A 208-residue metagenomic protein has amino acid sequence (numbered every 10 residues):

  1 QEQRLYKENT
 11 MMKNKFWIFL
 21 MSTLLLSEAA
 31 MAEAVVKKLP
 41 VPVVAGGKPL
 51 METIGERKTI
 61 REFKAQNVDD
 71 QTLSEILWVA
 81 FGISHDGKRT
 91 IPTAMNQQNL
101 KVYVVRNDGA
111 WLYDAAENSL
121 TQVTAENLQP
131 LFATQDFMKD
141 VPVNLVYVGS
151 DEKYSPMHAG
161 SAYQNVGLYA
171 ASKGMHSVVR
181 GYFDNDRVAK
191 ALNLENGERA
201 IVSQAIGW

Functional and structural regions predicted by a protein language model:
Q1-M11: Short, Lys/Arg-enriched N-terminal segments with co-localized hydrophobic residues within the first ~10-30 amino acids
M11-I18: Bacterial N-terminal signal peptides that target proteins for export
F19-S27: Bacterial N-terminal signal peptides
E28-A32: Sec/Tat signal peptide C-region and signal peptidase I cleavage site
E33-V141: N-terminal amphipathic, basic helical "cap/leader" segment at the start of enzyme domains
R57, I76, V102, V143-A191 (+1 more regions): Small-aliphatic-rich amphipathic alpha-helix that forms the alpha element of a beta-alpha
D108, S150-D151, W208: Short loop segments at secondary-structure junctions
L194-W208: A glycine-rich helix N-cap at a beta->alpha junction
